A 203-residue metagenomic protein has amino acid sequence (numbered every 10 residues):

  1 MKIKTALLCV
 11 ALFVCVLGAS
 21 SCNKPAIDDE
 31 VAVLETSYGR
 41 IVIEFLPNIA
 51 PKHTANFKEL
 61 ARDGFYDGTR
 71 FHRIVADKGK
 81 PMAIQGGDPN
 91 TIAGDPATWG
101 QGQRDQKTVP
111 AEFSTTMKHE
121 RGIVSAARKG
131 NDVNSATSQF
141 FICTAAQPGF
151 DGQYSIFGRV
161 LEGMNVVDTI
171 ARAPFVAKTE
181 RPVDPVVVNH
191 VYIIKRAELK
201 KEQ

Functional and structural regions predicted by a protein language model:
M1-L8: Bacterial N-terminal signal peptides that target proteins for export
L8-L17: Hydrophobic helical h-region of N-terminal Sec-dependent signal peptides in bacterial secretory/periplasmic proteins
V16-Q203: Cyclophilin-like peptidyl-prolyl cis-trans isomerases
